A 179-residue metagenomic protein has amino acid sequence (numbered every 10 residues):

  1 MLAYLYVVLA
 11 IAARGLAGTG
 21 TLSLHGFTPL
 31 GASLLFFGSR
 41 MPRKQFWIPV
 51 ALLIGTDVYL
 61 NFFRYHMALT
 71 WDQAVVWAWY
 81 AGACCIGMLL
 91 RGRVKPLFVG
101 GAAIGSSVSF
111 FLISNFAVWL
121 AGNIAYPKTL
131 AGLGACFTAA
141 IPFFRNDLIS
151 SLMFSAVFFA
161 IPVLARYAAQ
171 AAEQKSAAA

Functional and structural regions predicted by a protein language model:
M1-R40, K44-W47: Hydrophobic transmembrane alpha-helices
A3-V8, F46-A51, Q73-A78, G100-I104 (+1 more regions): Hydrophobic alpha-helical transmembrane segments
Y4, L24-F36, Q73-G82, I149 (+1 more regions): Membrane-embedded alpha-helical segments of multi-pass membrane proteins, especially the transmembrane helices
A13-F27, L52-I86: Interfacial aromatic-anchored transmembrane helix boundaries in multi-pass membrane proteins
L16, F36-R43, G82-V94, A160-A169: Structural signal for the C-terminal ends of transmembrane alpha-helices and the immediately following loop
V75-S107: Internal catalytic-core helix/loop-beta-alpha segment that presents or stabilizes conserved functional determinants
V94-A172: Membrane-embedded alpha-helical hairpins and interfacial helices in multi-pass inner-membrane proteins
A171-A179: Short, intrinsically disordered terminal tails adjacent to the first/last structured region
